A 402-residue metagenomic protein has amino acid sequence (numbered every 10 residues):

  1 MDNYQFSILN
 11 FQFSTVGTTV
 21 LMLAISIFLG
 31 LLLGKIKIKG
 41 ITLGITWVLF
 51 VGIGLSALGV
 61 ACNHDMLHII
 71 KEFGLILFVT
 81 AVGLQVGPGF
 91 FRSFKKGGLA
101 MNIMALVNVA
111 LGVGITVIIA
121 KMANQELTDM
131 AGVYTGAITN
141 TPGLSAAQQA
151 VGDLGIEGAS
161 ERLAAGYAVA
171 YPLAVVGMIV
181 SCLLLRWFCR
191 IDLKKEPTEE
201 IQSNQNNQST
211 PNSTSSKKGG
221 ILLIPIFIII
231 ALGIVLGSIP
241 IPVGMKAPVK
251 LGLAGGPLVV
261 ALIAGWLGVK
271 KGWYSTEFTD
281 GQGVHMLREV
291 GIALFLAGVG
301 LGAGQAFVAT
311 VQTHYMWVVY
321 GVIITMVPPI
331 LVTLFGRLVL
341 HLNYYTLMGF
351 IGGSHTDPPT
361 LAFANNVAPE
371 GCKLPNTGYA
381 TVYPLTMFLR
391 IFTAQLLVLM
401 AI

Functional and structural regions predicted by a protein language model:
D2-N3, N10, S14-I69, L77 (+2 more regions): Structural signature of multi-pass alpha-helical membrane transport proteins
N3-Q5, L9, G112-L127, G166-P211 (+2 more regions): Juxtamembrane and boundary regions of transmembrane helices in multi-pass small-molecule transporters and channels
V20-I25, T46, F50, G74 (+9 more regions): Hydrophobic alpha-helical transmembrane segments
L29-L33, K37, V51, L55 (+17 more regions): Alpha-helical membrane-inserting segments
K37-L43, A61-K71, V86-M104, G244-A247 (+4 more regions): Interfacial helix-loop-helix linkers and transmembrane-helix boundary segments in multi-pass membrane proteins
A61-D65, G89-F90, M122-N124, P142-A165 (+4 more regions): Transmembrane helix-loop junctions at the membrane interface of multipass transporters and ion channels
F90-V117, Y171, Q305-T333, V382-P384: Entry/N-cap segments of selected transmembrane alpha helices and their immediately preceding amphipathic helices
I119, A123-P172, L340-L385: Alpha-helical membrane segments and immediately flanking helix-loop junctions that form or couple to the substrate/ion
